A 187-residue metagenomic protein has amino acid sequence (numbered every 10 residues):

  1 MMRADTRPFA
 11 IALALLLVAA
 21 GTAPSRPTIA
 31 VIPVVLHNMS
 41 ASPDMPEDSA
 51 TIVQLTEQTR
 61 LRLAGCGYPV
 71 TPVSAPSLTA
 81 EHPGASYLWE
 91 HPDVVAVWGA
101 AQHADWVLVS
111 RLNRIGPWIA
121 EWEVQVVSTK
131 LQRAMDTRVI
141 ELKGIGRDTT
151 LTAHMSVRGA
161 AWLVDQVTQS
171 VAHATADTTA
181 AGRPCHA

Functional and structural regions predicted by a protein language model:
M2-I11: Bacterial N-terminal signal peptides that target proteins for export
A10-A19: Bacterial N-terminal signal peptides
P24-M39, L55-Q58, R62-P69, W98-Q102 (+2 more regions): C-terminal/domain-edge helix-coil "capping" segments
S40-A50, H82-S86: Second-shell loop/turn segments in exported
P46, A50, Q54, E90-D93 (+1 more regions): A general alpha-helical scaffold signature found inside nucleotide-binding enzyme cores
C66-V109: Short, solvent-exposed, polar/charged sequence segments at loop or secondary-structure edges
P83-A85, I119-W122: Short secondary-structure transition/capping segments
